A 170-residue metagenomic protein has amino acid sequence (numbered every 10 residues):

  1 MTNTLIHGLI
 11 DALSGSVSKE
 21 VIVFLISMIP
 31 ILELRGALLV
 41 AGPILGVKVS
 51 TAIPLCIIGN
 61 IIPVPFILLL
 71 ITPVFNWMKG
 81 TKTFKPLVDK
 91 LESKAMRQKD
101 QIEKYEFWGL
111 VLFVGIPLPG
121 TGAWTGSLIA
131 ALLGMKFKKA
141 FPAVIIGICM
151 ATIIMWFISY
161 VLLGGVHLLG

Functional and structural regions predicted by a protein language model:
M1-I22, V47-I53, I57-V114, M135-K139 (+2 more regions): Membrane-interfacial helix-loop-helix
L13-S16, M28-P30, P43: Short secondary-structure boundary/capping segments within folded domains
V23, M28-V40, P117-L128: Transmembrane helix boundary and interhelical junction motifs in multipass membrane proteins
L34-L38, N60-L69, A123, S127 (+3 more regions): Transmembrane alpha-helical segments of multi-pass membrane transport proteins and ion-pumping complexes
A41-S50, G126-P142, M150: Interfacial segments of multi-pass membrane proteins
I116-P119, I145-C149: Short acidic/polar capping segments at secondary-structure boundaries
